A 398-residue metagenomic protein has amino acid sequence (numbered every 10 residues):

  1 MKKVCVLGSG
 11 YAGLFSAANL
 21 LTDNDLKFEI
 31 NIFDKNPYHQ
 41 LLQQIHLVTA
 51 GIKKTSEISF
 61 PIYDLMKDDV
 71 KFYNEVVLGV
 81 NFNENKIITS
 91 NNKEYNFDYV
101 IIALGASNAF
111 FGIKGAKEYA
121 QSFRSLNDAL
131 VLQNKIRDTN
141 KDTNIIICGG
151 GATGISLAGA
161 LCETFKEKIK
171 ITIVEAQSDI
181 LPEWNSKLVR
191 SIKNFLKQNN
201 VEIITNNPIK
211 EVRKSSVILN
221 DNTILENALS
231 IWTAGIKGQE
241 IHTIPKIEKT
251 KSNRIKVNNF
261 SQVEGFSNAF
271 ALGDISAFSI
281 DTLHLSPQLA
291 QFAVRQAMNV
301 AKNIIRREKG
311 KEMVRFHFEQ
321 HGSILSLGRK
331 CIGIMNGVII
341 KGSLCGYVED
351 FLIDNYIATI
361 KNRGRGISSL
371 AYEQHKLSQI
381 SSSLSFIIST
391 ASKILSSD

Functional and structural regions predicted by a protein language model:
M1-D69, S156-W184: Beta1-alpha1 glycine-rich phosphate/pyrophosphate-binding loop at the start of Rossmann-like nucleotide-binding domains
M1-K3, V70-N144, I231: FAD-binding core/adjacent interface of flavoenzyme oxidoreductases
L7, N96-A106, V217, L225-I236 (+1 more regions): Short hydrophobic core segments
V70-V80, K166-N259: A Rossmann-like FAD-binding core segment of flavoenzymes
E118-K141, E226-R295, K302: FAD-site-proximal beta/loop scaffold in flavoenzymes
L132-T172: Rossmann-like NAD(P)H-binding beta-loop-alpha module
Q291-F318: Internal hydrophobic alpha-helix adjacent to the cofactor/substrate pocket in enzyme cavities
R329-D398: C-terminal auxiliary extensions adjacent to catalytic cores
